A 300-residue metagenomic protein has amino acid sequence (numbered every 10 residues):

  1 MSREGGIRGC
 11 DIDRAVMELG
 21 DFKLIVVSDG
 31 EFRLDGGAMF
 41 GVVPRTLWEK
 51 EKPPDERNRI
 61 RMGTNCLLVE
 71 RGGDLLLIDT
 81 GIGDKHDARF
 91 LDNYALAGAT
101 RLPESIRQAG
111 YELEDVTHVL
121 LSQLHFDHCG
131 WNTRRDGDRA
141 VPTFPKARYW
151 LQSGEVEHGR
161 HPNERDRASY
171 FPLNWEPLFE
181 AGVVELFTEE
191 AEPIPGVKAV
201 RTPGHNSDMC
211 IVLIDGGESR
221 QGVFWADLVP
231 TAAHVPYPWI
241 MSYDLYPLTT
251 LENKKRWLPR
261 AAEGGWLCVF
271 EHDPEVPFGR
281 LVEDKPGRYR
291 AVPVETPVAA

Functional and structural regions predicted by a protein language model:
M1-A15: N-terminal amphipathic/basic-hydrophobic helices that include classical n-h-c signal peptides and signal-anchor
D13-Q108, I211-L228: Conserved beta-strand hairpin/beta-sheet module of binuclear metal-dependent hydrolase folds, prominently
D29-G30, T80-G83, L124, G154-E155 (+3 more regions): Active-site metal-binding loops of divalent metal-dependent hydrolases
L76-I78, L120, Y149, G222-F224 (+1 more regions): Residue-level marker for buried hydrophobic side chains located in beta-strands that build the well-ordered beta-sheet
N93-E104, L213-A300: Cap/insert and terminal regions of metallo-dependent hydrolase folds
A97-Y111, D115, T143-R201, N206 (+1 more regions): Metallo-beta-lactamase
V116-D127: Metallo-beta-lactamase
C129-R139, R280-V282: Metal-dependent catalytic neighborhoods of phosphoester/phosphodiester hydrolases
